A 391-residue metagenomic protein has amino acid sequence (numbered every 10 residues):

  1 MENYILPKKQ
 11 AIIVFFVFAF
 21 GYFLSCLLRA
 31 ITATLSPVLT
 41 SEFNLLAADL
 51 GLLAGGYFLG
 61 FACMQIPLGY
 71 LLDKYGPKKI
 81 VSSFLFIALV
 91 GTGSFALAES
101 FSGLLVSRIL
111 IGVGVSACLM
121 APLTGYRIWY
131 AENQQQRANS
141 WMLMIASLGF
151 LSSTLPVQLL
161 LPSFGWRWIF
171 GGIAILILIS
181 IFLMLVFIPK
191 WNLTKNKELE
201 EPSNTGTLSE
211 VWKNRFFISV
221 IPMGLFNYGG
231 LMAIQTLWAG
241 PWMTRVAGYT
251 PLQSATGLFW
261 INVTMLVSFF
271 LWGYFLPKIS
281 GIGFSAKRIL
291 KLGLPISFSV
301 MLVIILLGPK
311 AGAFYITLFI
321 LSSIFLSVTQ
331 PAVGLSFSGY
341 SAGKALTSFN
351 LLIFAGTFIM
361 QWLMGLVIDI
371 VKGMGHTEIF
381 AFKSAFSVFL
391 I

Functional and structural regions predicted by a protein language model:
E2-P7, P189-I221: Juxtamembrane intracellular "pre-TM" segments in multi-pass secondary transporters
I13-A47, I234-G240, M360-M364: Extracytoplasmic
T32-A33, R215-W272, M360-G365: Extracytoplasmic gate region of multi-pass secondary transporters
N44, G76, L97-G103, A131 (+2 more regions): Helix-breaking motifs and short loop linkers at transmembrane-helix boundaries and internal kinks in secondary membrane
C63-S102: Conserved MFS/SLC helix-loop-helix module at the cytosolic interface between two early adjacent transmembrane helices
F101, S107-I145: Cytoplasmic helix-loop-helix junction between adjacent transmembrane helices in 12-TM secondary transporters
W141-P189: Helix-loop-helix hairpin linking two adjacent transmembrane segments in secondary transporters
A286-T329: C-terminal transmembrane helical hairpin of 12-TM major facilitator-type secondary transporters
